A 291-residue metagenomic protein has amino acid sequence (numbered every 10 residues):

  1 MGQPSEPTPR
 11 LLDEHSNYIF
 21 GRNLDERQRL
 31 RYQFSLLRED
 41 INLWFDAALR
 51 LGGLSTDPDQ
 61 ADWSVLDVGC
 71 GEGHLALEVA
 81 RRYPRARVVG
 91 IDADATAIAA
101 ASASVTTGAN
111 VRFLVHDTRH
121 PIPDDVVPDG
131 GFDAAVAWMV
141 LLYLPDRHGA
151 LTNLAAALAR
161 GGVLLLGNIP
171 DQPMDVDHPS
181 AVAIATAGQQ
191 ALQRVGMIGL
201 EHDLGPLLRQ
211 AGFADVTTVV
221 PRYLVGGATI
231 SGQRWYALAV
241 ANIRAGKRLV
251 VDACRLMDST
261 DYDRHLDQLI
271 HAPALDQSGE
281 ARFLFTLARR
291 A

Functional and structural regions predicted by a protein language model:
M1-Q28: N-terminal, positively charged/glycine-rich alpha-helical extensions of SAM-dependent methyltransferases
I19, L24-Q33, L37, V219-G279: C-terminal helical/coil "lid" or tail adjacent to the Rossmann-like core of SAM-dependent
S35-A61: Conserved alpha-helix/loop element of class I SAM-dependent methyltransferases that forms part of the SAM/SAH-binding
L66-V68, E72-P123: Class I SAM-dependent methyltransferase SAM/SAH-binding core
P123-A135: A short acidic, Gly/Pro-enriched loop at the edge of an enzyme's catalytic core that lines a small-molecule cofactor
D133-D146: A short SAM/SAH-binding and catalytic strip from SAM-dependent methyltransferases
H148-R160: A short glycine-rich, Lys/Arg-flanked "PGG" loop and its adjoining helix->strand segment in the class I
L165-G232, V240: Conserved catalytic/acceptor-binding region of the Class I
